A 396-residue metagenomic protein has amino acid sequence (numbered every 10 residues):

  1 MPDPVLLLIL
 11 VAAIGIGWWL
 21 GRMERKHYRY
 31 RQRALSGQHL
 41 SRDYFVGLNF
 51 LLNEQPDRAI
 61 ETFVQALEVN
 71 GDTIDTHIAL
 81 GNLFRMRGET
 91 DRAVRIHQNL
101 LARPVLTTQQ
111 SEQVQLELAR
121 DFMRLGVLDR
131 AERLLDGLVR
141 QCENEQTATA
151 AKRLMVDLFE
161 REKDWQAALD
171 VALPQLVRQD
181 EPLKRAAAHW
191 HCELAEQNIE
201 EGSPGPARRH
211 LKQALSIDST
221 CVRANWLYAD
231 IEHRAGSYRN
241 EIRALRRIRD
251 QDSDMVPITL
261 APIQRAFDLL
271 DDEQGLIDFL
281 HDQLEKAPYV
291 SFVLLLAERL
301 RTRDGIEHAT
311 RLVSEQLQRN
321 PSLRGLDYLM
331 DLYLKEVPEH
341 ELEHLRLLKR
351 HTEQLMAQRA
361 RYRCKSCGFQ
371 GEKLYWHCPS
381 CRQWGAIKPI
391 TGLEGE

Functional and structural regions predicted by a protein language model:
M1-Q38, R133-R153, D157-R178, G371 (+2 more regions): Long, contiguous interaction/recruitment modules in multidomain scaffold/adaptor proteins
S36-D72, A79, R85-E89, N99 (+2 more regions): Alpha-helical segment of the N-proximal tetratricopeptide repeat
V46, L80, L118, M155 (+7 more regions): Structural register within alpha-helical repeat arrays
F50, F84, F122, F159 (+5 more regions): Residue at a conserved register position within TPR or TPR-like alpha-solenoid repeats
G71, V105, Q109, E143-Q146 (+5 more regions): Short coil turns that delineate tetratricopeptide repeat
T76, Q110, V114, A148-A151 (+5 more regions): TPR alpha-solenoid repeat register
V94-A102, D129-L138, W165-L176, P204-Q213 (+4 more regions): Alpha-helical repeat scaffolds
